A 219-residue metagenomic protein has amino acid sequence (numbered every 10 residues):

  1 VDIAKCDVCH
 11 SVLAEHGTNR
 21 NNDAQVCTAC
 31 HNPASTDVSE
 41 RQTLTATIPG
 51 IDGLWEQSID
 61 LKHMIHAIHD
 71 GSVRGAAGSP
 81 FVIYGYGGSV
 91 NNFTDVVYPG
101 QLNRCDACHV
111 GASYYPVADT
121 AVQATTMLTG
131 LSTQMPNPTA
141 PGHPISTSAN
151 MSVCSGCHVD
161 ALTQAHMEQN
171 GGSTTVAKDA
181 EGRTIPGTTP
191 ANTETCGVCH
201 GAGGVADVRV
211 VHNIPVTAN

Functional and structural regions predicted by a protein language model:
V1, K5-V97, D106-N219: Flexible linker/context regions in extracytoplasmic redox proteins
L102-R104: Signature of short aromatic-glycine-proline-rich micro-motifs recurring in repeat-based ectodomains
